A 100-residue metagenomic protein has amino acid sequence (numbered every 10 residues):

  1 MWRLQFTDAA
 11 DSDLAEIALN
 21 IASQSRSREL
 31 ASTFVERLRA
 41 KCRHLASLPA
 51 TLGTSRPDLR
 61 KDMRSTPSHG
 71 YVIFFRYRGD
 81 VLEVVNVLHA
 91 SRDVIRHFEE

Functional and structural regions predicted by a protein language model:
M1-E36: Arg/Lys-rich, positively charged N-terminal/basic patches that mediate binding to nucleic acids
F6, N20-A22, F34, L52 (+3 more regions): Broad hydrophobic/π-residue packing in well-ordered secondary structure
D8, F34, R56, M63 (+3 more regions): Solvent-exposed, flexible loop/coil residues
A9, N20, L48, V87-A90: Generic beta-structure capping elements
D13, N20, R37, K41-H44 (+2 more regions): Residue-level recognition of specific faces of alpha-helices
S25, S68-V72, R76-E100: Enriched for short, Lys/Arg-rich terminal
R26-F34, G53-T54, R60, G79 (+2 more regions): Solvent-exposed interaction patches of small proteins and small membrane subunits
A40-P67: A short, surface-exposed loop/turn module that caps and links secondary-structure elements
